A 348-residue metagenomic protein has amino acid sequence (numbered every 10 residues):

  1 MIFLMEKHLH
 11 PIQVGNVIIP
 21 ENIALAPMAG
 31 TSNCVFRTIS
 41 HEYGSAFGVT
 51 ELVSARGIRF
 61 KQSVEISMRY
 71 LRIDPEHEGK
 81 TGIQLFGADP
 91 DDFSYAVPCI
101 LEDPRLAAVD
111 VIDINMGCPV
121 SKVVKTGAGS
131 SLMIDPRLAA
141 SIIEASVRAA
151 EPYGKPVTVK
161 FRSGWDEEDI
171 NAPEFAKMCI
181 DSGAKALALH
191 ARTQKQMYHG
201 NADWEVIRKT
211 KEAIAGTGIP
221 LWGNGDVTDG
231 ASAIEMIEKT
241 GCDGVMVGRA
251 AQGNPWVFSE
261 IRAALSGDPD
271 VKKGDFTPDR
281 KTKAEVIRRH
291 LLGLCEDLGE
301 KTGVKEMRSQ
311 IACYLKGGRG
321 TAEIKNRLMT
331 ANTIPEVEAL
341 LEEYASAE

Functional and structural regions predicted by a protein language model:
I2-G15, I19, I23, A29 (+7 more regions): Alpha/beta catalytic cores of nucleotide-metabolism and tRNA/nucleoside-modifying enzymes
L4-Q13, M28-R105: Glycine-rich, positively charged N-terminal anion/phosphate-binding segment
I12-I23, R56-K80, C118-A128, E151-S163: N-terminal small/glycine-rich loop or linker at the start of catalytic domains across soluble metabolic enzymes
I23-A26, G48-T50, T81-L85, I112 (+4 more regions): Hydrophobic faces of well-ordered beta-strands that scaffold small-molecule active sites in alpha/beta enzyme cores
M28, V53-A55, F86-A88, G117-P119 (+4 more regions): Active-site beta-loop-alpha junctions enriched in small/polar residues
F60-V64, V124-T126, I170, H199-N201 (+2 more regions): Short secondary-structure transition/capping segments
V97-A128, P136-I219: Alpha/beta enzyme core
